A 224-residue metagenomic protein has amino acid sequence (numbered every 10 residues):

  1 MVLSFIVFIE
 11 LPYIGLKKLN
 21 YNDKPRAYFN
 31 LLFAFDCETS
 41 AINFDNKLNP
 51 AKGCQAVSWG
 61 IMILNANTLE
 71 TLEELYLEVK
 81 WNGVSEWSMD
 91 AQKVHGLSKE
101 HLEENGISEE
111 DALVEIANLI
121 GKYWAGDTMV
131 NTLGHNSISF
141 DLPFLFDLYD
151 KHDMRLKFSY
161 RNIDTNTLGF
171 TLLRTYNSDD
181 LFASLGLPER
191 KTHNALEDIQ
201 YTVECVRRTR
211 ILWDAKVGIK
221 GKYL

Functional and structural regions predicted by a protein language model:
F5-F8, Y13, Y21: Aromatic (phenylalanine/tyrosine) cluster motif
Y21-I138, A183-L185, H193: Conserved non-catalytic scaffold segment of RNase H-like nuclease domains
F35, I163, E197: Active-site flanking residues adjacent to catalytic metal/cofactor-binding acidic residues
W87, A112-I116, D141-F144, D164 (+1 more regions): Amphipathic alpha-helical interface surfaces
N131-I138, P143-F144, L148-Y149, N177-L224: Acidic, Mg2+-coordinating catalytic module of metal-dependent nucleases/exonucleases that use a two-metal-ion mechanism
Y149-F158: A short alpha->loop->secondary-structure connector
N162-T175: Short alpha-helix plus adjacent loop in nuclease-associated cores
